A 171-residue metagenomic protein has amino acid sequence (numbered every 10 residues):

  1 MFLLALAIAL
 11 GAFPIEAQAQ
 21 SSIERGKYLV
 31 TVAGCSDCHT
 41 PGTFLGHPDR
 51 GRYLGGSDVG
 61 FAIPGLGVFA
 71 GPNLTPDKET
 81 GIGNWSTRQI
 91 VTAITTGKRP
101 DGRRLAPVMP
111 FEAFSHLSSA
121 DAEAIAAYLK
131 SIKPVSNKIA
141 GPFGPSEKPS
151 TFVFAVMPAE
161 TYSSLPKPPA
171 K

Functional and structural regions predicted by a protein language model:
F2-A12: Bacterial N-terminal signal peptides
F13-A19: Sec/Tat signal peptide C-region and signal peptidase I cleavage site
Q20-S21, K27, V32, T40-F69 (+1 more regions): Flexible coil segments in periplasmic/lumen-exposed cytochrome c-class electron-transfer proteins
D37: Short, cysteine/histidine-rich loop/knuckle motifs that typically chelate Zn2+
D77-W85, T92-K98, F111-F114, A126-Y128: A structural feature that tracks compact, well-ordered secondary-structure segments with a strong bias toward
W85-R88, A120: Cytosolic histidine kinase catalytic core of two-component systems
